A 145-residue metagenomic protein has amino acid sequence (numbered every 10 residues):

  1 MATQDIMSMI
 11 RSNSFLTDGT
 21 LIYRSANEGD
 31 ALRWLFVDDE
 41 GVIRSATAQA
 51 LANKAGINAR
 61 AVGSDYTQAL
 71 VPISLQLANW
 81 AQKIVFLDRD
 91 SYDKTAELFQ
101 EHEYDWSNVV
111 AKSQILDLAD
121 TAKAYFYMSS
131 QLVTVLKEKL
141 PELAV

Functional and structural regions predicted by a protein language model:
A2-K83, D93, L136-V145: Conserved active-site segments centered on acidic
S45-A48, T95-H102, Y125: Short glycine-/acidic-enriched loop or helix-start segments at secondary-structure transitions that form or flank
K54-I57, L98, Y104, V133: Residue-level signature of transmembrane alpha-helix interfaces in integral membrane proteins
S64, R89, L118: Active-site loop/turn elements of alpha/beta-hydrolase fold enzymes, especially the short glycine-/histidine-rich
W80-I115: Mid-chain, well-packed structural core segment of small domains
W106-V145: Ser/Thr/Gly-rich flexible loops in soluble cytosolic domains mediating phosphotransfer, phosphorylation
